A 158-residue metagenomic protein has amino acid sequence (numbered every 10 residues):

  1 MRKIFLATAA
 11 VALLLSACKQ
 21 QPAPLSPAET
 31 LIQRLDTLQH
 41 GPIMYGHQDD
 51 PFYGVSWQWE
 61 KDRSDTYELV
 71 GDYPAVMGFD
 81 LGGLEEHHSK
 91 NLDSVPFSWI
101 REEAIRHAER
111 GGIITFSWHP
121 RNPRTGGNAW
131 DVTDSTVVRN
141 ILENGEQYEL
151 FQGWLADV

Functional and structural regions predicted by a protein language model:
R2-T8: Sec-dependent signal peptide recognition, specifically the positively charged N-region followed immediately by
K3, K19-Q20: Surface-exposed charge patches in extracellular/virion surface proteins
L14-A17: C-terminal motif of bacterial Sec signal peptides marking the signal peptidase cleavage site
Q20-V95, I105: N-terminal module-boundary/linker segments of secreted carbohydrate-active enzymes
G82-V158: Substrate-binding cleft of extracellular glycoside hydrolase catalytic domains
